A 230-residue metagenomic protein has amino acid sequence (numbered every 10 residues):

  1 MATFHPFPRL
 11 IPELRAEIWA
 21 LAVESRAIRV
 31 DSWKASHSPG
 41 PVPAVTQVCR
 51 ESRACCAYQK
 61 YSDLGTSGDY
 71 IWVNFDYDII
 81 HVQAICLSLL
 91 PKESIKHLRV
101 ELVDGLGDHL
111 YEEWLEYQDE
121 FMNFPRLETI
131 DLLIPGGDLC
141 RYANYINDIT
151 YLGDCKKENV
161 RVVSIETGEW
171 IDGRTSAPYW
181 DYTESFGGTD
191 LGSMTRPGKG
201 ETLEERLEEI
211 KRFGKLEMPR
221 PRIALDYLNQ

Functional and structural regions predicted by a protein language model:
M1-A84, S88, D181, M218-Q230: Short, surface-exposed structural microsegments at secondary-structure boundaries
F4-H5, Q118, T189: Serine-centered coil/turn micro-motif
R9, E13, A20, H109 (+9 more regions): Acidic/proline-rich low-complexity IDRs
R9, R15, R26-R29, R50-R53 (+9 more regions): Arginine residue identity/basic-tract feature
H37-W170: C-terminal-biased hydrophobic
L89-P91, E166-Q230: Contiguous terminal or domain-adjacent regions that often encompass a lipid-handling module or interaction segment
